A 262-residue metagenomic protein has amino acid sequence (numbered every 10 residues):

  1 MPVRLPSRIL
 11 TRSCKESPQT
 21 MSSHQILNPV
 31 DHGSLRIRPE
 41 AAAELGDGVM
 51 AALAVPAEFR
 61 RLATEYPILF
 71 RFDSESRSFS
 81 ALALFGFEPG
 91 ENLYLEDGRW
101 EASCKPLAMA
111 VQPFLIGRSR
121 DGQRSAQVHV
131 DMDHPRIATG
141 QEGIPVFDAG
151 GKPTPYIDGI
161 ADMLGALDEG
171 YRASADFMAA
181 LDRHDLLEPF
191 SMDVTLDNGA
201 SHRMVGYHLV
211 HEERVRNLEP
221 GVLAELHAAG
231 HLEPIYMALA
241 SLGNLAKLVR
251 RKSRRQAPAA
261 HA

Functional and structural regions predicted by a protein language model:
V3-L5, E16: Short amphipathic, helix-prone segments within low-complexity/disordered or flexible regions
L10-L84: Short, extreme N-terminal leader segments that mark the start of a protein/domain
I68-L69, F114-I116: Short beta-strand scaffold segments in enzyme catalytic cores
S74-S80, G90-Y94, P135-G140: Short, surface-exposed beta-strand/loop "edge" segments at domain boundaries and coil↔beta transitions
S76-R77, G98, G199: Detector for glycine-centered tight turns/loop "hinges" at secondary-structure junctions
S80-P106, G117: Short basic (Lys/Arg) and small-residue
I116-R118, G122-A262: A contiguous, surface-oriented mixed alpha/beta subdomain in the mid-to-C-terminal portion of proteins that forms
